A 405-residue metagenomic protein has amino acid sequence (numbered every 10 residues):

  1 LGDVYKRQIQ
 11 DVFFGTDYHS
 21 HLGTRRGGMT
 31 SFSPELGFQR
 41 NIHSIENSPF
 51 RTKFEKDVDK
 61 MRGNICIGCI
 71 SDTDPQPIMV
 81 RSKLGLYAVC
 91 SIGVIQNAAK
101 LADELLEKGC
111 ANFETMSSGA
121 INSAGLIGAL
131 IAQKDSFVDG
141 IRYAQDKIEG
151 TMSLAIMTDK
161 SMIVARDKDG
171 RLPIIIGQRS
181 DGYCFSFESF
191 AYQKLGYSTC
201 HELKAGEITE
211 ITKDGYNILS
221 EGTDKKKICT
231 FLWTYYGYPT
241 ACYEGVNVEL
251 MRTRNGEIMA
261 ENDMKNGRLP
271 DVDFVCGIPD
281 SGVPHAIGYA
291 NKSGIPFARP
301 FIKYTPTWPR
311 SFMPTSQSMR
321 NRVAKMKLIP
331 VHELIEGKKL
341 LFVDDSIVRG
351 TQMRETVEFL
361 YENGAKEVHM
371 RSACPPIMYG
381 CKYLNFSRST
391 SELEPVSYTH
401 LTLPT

Functional and structural regions predicted by a protein language model:
G2-Q8, T399-T405: Conserved small/polar residues in nucleotide/adenosyl-binding loops
D3-K204, E210-D273, I278, E367: Conserved short alpha-helical segments that host acidic/polar catalytic motifs at enzyme active sites
N97, R171-L172, Y192-Q193, N217-I218 (+4 more regions): Flexible loop/turn segments at secondary-structure boundaries
S117-G125, F297-P309, L401: A conserved beta-strand->alpha-helix junction
K160-S161, G196-E202, V357-L401: PRPP-dependent phosphoribosyltransferase catalytic core
K265-D271, N291-A298, H332-E336, E358-E367: Secondary-structure transition/capping motifs at alpha-helix termini and the adjoining loop/turn into the next element
V275, G282-Y289, F297, K339-L360: Extended, hydrophobic alpha-helical segments in both membrane/secreted and soluble proteins
G294-L340, M378-T390: Short, glycine/charge-rich flexible loops or terminal/linker lids adjacent to PRPP-binding catalytic cores
